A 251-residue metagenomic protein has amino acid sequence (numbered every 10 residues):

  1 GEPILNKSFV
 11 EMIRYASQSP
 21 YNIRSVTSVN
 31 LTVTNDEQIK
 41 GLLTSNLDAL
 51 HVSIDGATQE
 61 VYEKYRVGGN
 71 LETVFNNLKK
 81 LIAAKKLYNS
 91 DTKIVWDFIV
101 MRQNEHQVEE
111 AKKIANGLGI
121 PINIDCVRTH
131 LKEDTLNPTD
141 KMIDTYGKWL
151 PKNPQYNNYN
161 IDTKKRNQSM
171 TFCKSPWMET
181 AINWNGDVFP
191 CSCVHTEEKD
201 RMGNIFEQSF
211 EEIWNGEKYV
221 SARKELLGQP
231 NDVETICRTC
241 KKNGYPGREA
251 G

Functional and structural regions predicted by a protein language model:
G1-S25, T32-S45: Conserved Radical SAM active-site core
P3-I4, V29-T34, G56, V100-N104: Short beta->alpha connector loops
V10, S19-N22, K40-N215, V220-S221 (+2 more regions): Radical SAM enzyme [4Fe-4S]-AdoMet core and its adjacent flexible, acidic and glycine-rich loops/tails across
S25, K141, I236-T239: Alpha-helix boundary/capping detector
S28-V29, P176: Short His-Asn-centered micro-motif
N231-G251: Cysteine-cluster motifs in flexible loop/terminal segments that predominantly coordinate metals
